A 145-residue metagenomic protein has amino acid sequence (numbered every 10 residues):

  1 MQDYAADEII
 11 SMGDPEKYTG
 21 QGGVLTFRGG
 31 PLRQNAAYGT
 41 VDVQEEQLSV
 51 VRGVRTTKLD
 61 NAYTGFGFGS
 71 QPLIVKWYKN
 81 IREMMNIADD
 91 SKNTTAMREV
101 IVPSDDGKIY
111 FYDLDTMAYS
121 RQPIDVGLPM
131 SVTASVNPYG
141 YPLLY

Functional and structural regions predicted by a protein language model:
M1-Y145: Noncatalytic, solvent-exposed loop/strand surfaces of beta-propeller-type extracellular/periplasmic domains
